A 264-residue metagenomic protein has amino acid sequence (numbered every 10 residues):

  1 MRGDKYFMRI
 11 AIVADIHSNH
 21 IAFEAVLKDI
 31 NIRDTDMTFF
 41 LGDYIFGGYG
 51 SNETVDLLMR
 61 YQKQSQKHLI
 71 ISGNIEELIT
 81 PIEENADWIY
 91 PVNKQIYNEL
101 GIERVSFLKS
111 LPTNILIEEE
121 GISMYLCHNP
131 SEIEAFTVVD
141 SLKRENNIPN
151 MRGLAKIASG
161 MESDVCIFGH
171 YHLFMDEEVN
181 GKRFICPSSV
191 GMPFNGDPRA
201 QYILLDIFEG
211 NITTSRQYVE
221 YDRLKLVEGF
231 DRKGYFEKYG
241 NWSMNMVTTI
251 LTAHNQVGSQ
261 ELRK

Functional and structural regions predicted by a protein language model:
M1-L57, Y61-K63: N-terminal active-site segment of His-dependent metallophosphoesterases
Y6-A11, L116-Y125, V179-R183, N211-T213: Beta-strand-turn-beta hairpins that frame and shape the catalytic cleft of phosphate-ester-processing enzymes
V13-A14, T38-G42, G47, L69-N74 (+3 more regions): Active-site neighborhood of phospho(di)ester-bond hydrolases with catalytic His/Asp-centered motifs
H17-A22, F46-Y49, I75-T80, I133 (+2 more regions): Active-site environment of divalent metal-dependent phosphoester hydrolases
I30-D34, Q64, E119, S159-E162 (+2 more regions): Glycine-rich phosphate-binding loop signature in dinucleotide/nucleotide-binding domains
R60-I117, I122-L126, L142-S159, F236: Active-site neighborhood of divalent metal-dependent phosphoester bond hydrolases
P130, E134-L173: ATP/pyrophosphate-binding catalytic subdomain of soluble kinases
E178-K264: Acidic, His/Gly-rich catalytic cores of divalent-metal-dependent hydrolytic chemistry
